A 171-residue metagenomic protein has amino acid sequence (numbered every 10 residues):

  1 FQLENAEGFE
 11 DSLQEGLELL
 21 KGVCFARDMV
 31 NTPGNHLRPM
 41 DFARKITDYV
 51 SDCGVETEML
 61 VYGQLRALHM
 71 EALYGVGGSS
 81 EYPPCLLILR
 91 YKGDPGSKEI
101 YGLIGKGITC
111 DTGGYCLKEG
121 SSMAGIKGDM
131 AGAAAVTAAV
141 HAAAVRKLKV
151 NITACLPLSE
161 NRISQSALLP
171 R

Functional and structural regions predicted by a protein language model:
F1-T109, S122, V145-R146: N-terminal hydrophobic/helix-forming segments and targeting peptides
I46, Y101-L103, T112, C116-E160: Alpha-helical metal-binding/catalytic segments enriched in His/Glu/Asp
M70-E71, G114, S166: Short, glycine/acidic-enriched capping/hinge loops at junctions between secondary-structure elements
V76-S80, K118-K127, L168-R171: A glycine- and small-aliphatic-rich helix-loop capping segment at beta-alpha/alpha-beta transitions that lines
L156-L158, I163-R171: A structural-propensity feature for long, helix-poor, extended segments
